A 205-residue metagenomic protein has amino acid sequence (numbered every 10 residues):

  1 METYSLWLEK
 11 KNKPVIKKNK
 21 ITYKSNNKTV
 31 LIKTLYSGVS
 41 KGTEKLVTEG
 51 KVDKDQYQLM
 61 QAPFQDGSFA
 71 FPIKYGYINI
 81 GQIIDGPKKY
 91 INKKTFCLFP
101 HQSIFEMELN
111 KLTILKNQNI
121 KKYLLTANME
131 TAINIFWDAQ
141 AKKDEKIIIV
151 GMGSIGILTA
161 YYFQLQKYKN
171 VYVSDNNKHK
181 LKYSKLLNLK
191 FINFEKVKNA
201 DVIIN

Functional and structural regions predicted by a protein language model:
M1-S5: Extreme N-terminal starter segment of soluble prokaryotic enzymes
E9-N12, N26: Residue-level recognition of beta-strand termini and adjacent short loop/turns
N12-K20: Short glycine/threonine/proline-enriched tight-turn/helix- or strand-capping micro-motif at secondary-structure
Y23-V39, V47-P100: Glycine-rich beta-strand-centered segment in the early N-terminal region that forms part of a ligand/cofactor-binding
I78-Q82, Y90-K143: Glycine/serine-rich phosphate-binding loop and adjoining beta1-alpha1 elements at the start of nucleotide-handling
Q118-F194: Mid-domain Rossmann-like dinucleotide-binding core that forms the NAD(H)/NADP(H) cofactor-binding site
K196-I203: A short acidic, Gly/Pro-enriched loop at the edge of an enzyme's catalytic core that lines a small-molecule cofactor
